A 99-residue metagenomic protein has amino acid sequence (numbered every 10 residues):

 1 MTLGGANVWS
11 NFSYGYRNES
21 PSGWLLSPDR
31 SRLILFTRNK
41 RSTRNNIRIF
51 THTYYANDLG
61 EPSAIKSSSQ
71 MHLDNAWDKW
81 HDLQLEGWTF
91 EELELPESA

Functional and structural regions predicted by a protein language model:
T2-E86, F90-A99: Terminus-proximal functional modules
